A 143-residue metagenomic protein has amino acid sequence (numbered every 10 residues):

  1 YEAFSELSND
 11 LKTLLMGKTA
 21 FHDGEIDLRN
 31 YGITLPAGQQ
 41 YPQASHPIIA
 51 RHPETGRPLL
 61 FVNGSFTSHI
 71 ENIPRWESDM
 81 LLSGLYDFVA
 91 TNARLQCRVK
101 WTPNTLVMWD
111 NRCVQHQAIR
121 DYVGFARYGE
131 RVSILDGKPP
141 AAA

Functional and structural regions predicted by a protein language model:
Y1-T105, R112-A143: Non-heme Fe(II) oxygenase catalytic core, chiefly the N-lobe of the double-stranded beta-helix
